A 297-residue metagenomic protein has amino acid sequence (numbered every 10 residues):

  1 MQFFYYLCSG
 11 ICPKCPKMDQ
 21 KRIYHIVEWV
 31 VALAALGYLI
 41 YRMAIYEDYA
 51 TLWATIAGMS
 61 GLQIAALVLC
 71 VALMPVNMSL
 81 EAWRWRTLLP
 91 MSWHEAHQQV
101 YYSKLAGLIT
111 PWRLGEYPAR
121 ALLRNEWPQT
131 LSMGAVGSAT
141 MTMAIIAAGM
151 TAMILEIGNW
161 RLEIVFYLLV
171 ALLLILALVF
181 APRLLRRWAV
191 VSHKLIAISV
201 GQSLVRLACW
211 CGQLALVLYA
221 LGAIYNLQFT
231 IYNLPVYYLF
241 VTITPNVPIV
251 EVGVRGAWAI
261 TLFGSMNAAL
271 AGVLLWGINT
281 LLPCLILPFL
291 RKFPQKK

Functional and structural regions predicted by a protein language model:
Q2-Y101, A144-N246, S265-K297: Predominantly cytoplasmic-facing regulatory/coupling regions of multi-pass membrane proteins
C15-M18, L108, R120, L262: Short, intrinsically disordered, charge-balanced linker/junction segments flanking boundaries in proteins
H97-R124: Extended non-transmembrane interhelical loops and adjacent amphipathic helices of multipass membrane proteins
A106-T110, P235-G256: Transmembrane alpha-helix interface/packing and boundary motifs in multi-pass membrane proteins, characterized by
L114-R120, V252-A259: Transmembrane helix boundary and interhelical loop/hinge segments in multi-pass membrane proteins
Y117-G158: Hydrophobic alpha-helical segments and helix pairs
L122-W127, G256-A271: Interfacial segments of multi-pass membrane proteins
